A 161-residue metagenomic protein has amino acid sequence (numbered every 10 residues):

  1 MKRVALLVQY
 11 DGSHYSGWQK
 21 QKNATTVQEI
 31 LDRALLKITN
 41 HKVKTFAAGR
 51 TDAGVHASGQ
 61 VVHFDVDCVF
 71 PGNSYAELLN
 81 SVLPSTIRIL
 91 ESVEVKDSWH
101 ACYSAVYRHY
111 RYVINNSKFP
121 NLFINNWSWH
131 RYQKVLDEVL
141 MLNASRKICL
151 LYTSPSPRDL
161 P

Functional and structural regions predicted by a protein language model:
M1-C149: Catalytic/RNA-binding core of pseudouridine synthases
Y152-P161: Single conserved hydrophobic/aromatic residue that forms the stacking wall/gate of nucleotide- or nucleobase-binding
